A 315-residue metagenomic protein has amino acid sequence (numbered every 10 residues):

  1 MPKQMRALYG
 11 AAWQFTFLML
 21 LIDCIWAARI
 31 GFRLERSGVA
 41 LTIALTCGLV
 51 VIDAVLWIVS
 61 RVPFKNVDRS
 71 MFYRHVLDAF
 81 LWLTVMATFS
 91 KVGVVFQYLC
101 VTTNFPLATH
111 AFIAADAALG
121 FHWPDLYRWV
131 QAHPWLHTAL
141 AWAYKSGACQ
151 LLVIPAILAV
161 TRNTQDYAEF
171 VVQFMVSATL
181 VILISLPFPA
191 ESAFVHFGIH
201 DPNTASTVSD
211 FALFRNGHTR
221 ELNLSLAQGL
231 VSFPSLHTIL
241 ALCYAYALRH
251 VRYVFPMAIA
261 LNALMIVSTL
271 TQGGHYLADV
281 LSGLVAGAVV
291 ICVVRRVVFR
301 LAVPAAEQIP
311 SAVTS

Functional and structural regions predicted by a protein language model:
M1-F17: N-terminal membrane topogenic signal
M1-M5, V62-V76, L301-S315: Membrane-interfacial, low-structure loops and terminal tails that flank and connect transmembrane helices in multi-pass
R6-G10, L21-G48, T84-L151: N-terminal transmembrane-helix/juxtamembrane module of multi-pass inner/ER membrane proteins
L18-A27, A178-L186, N262-T271: Aromatic-anchored segments of alpha-helical transmembrane domains
D78-L83, L152-P189, F194-H200: Interfacial segments of alpha-helical transmembrane regions
V153-V160, T238-F255, V285-R296: Membrane-interfacial alpha-helical segments at the cytosolic side of multi-pass membrane proteins
L183-H250: Membrane-interfacial catalytic/cofactor-binding modules of polytopic membrane enzymes
S192-V195, S232, L264-V290: Interfacial helix-loop-helix junctions of multi-pass membrane proteins
